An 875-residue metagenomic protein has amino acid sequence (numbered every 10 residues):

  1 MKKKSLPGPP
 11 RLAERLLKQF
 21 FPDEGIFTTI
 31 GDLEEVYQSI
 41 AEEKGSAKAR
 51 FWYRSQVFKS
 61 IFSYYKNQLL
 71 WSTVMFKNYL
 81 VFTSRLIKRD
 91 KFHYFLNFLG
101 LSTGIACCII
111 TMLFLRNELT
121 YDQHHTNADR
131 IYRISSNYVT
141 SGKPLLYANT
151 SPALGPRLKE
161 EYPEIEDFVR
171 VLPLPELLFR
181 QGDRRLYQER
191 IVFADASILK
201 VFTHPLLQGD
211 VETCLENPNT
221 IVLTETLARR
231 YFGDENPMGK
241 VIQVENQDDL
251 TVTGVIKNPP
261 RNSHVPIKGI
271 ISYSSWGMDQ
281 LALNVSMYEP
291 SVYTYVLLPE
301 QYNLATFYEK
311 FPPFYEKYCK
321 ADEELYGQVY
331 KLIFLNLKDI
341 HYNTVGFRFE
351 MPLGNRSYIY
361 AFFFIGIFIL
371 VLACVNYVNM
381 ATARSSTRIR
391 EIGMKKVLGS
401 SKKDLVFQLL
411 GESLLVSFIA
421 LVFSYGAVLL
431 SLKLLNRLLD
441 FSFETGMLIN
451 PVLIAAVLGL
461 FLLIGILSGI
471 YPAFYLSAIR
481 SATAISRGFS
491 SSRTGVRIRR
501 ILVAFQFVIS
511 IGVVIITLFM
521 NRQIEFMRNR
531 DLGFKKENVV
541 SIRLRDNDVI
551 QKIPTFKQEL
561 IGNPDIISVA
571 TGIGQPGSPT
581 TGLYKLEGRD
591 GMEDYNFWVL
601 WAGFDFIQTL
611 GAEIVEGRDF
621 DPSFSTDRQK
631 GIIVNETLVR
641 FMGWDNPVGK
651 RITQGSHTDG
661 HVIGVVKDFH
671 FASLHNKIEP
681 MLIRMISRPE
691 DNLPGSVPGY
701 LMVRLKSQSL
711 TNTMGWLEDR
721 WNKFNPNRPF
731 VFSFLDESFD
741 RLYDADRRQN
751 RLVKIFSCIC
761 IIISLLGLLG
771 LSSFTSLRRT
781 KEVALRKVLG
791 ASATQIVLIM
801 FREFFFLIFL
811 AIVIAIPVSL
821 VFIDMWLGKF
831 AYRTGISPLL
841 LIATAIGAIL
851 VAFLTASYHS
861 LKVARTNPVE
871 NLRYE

Functional and structural regions predicted by a protein language model:
M1-K88, P868-R873: Negatively charged linear elements and acidic catalytic determinants
F27, T111-L177, M287-Y295, Y308-K310 (+6 more regions): Membrane-proximal extracellular/periplasmic loop immediately following the first transmembrane helix
L70-F98, R348-M351, A381-F418, L429-V549 (+2 more regions): Alpha-helical transmembrane segments of integral membrane proteins
T73-V74, L80-T83, R89-L115, G354-R390 (+5 more regions): Hydrophobic alpha-helical transmembrane segments of multi-pass inner-membrane transport and secretion
L119-A128, K268-Q280, Y342-E350, G426-I454 (+4 more regions): Short juxtamembrane loops and helix-capping segments at transmembrane helix boundaries of multi-pass membrane proteins
D195-Q208, N219-S357, T555-A745: Mid-to-C-terminal secondary-structure elements that act as membrane-proximal/extracytoplasmic interface segments
E391-L432, C760, K781-D824, A843 (+2 more regions): Transmembrane alpha-helical interface segments in multi-pass membrane proteins
L453-P472, I511, L765, L840-K862: Hydrophobic alpha-helical transmembrane segments of polytopic membrane proteins
